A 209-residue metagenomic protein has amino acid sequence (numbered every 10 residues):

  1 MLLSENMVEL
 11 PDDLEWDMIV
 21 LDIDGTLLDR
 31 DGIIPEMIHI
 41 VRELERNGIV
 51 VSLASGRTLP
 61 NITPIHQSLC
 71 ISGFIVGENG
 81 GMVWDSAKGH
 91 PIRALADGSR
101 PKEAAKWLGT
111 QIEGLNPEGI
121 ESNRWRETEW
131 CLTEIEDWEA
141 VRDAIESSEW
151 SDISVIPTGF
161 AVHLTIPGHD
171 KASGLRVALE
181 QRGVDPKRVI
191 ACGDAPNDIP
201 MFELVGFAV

Functional and structural regions predicted by a protein language model:
M1-L21, V184: Non-catalytic pre-domain segments flanking phosphatase-related domains
D12-D31, F202: Asp-based phosphoryl-transfer active-site loop
R30-N123: Active-site phosphate-binding/coordination module
V50, F207-A208: Residue-level detector of anion-binding/catalytic polar loops
A104-V205: Conserved acidic, metal-coordinating active-site core of Asp-based, Mg2+-dependent phosphoryl-transfer enzymes
